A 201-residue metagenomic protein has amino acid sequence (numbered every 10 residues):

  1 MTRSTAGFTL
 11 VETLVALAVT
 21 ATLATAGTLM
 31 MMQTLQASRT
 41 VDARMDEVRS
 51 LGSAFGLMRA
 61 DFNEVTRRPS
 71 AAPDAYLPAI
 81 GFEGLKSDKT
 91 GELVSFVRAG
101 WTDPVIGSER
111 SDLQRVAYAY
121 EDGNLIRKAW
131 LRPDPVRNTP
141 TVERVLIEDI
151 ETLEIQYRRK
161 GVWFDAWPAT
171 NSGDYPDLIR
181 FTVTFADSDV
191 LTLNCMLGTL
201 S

Functional and structural regions predicted by a protein language model:
T2-T34: N-terminal single-pass transmembrane signal-anchor helix
G27-P135: Extracytoplasmic beta-strand-rich oligomerization domains located immediately C-terminal to a leader/signal peptide
S108-D112, V142-I147, S172-Y175: A generic structural micro-feature
S111-R115, P140, T192: Short, surface-exposed coil-to-beta transition loops
L125, R144-E151: Local beta-strand/beta-hairpin segments that build beta-sheet-rich folds
R132-V145: Short aromatic-glycine motifs in intrinsically disordered, low-complexity regions
D149-S201: Short linear sequence signals and composition-biased patches located at protein termini or domain-edge surfaces
